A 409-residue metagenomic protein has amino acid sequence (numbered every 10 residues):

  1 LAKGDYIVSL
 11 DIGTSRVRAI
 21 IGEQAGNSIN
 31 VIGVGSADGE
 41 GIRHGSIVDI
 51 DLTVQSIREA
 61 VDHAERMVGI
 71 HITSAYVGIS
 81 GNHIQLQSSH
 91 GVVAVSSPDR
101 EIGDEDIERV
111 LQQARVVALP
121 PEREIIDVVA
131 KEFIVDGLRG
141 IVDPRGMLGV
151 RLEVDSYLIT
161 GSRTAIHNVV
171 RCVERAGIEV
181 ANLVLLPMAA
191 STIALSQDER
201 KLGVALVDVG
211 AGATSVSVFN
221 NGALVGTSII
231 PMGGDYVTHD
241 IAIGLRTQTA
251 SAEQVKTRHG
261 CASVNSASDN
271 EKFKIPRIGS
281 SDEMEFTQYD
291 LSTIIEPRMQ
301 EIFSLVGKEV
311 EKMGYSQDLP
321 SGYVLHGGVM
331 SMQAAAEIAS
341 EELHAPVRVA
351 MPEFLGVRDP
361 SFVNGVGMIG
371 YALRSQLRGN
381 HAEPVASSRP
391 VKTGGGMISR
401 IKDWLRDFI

Functional and structural regions predicted by a protein language model:
L1-R16, I20-A75, I79-L206, A223-L224 (+5 more regions): Nucleotide/phosphate-binding catalytic cleft detector across ATP-hydrolyzing and phosphate-transferring enzymes
N30-G33, V209-A213, S217, A334-V349: Acidic-glycine-rich active-site phosphate/pyrophosphate-binding loop
H44-I47, H239-D240, G356-F362: Short, charged, surface-exposed secondary-structure boundary motifs
V77-N82, S321-M330: Glycine-rich beta-strand-to-loop/alpha-helix junction loops that act as flexible
R100-E108, S340-V366: Conserved phosphate-binding/catalytic loops in two-lobed NTP-binding clefts
L202-G244: Glycine-rich phosphate-binding loop of actin/hexokinase-like ATP-binding domains
T293-I294, M313, H326, P352-D359: Short, contiguous acidic/charged loop-to-helix segments that flank catalytic cores in large enzymes
S304, K308-G322, M332-V349, R378: ATP-binding/phosphotransfer module of carbohydrate and carboxylate kinases, centering on a glycine-rich
